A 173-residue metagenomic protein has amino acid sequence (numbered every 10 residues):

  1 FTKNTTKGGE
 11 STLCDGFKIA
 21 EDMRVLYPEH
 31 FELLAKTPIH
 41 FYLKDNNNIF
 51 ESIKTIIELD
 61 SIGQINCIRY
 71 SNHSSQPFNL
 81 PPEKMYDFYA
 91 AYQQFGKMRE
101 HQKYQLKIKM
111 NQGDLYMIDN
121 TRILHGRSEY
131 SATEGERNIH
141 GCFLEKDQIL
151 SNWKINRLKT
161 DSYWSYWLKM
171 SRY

Functional and structural regions predicted by a protein language model:
F1-Q112, Y116-Y173: Active-site environment of non-heme Fe oxygenases that use a 2-His-1-carboxylate facial triad
